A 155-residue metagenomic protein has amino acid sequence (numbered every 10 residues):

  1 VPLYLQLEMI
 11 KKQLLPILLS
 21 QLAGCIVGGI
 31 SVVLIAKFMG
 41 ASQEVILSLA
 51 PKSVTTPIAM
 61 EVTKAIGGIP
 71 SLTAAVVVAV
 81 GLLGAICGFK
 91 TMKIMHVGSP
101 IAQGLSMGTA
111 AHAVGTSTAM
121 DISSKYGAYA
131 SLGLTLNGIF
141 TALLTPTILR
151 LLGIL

Functional and structural regions predicted by a protein language model:
V1-K11, P57: Hydrophobic transmembrane alpha-helices of secondary-active transporters and Na+-translocating membrane complexes
Q6, I10, I35, V62-T63 (+3 more regions): Hydrophobic alpha-helical interface/terminus motif in multipass membrane transporters
L7-V32, A74-L83, G133-G138: Entry/N-cap segments of selected transmembrane alpha helices and their immediately preceding amphipathic helices
L19-A59, V80-V97: Transmembrane alpha-helices that form the ion-translocation and gating core of multi-pass ion transport proteins
K37, L144-L155: Juxtamembrane boundary at the C-terminal end of a transmembrane helix
V45-L72, V78-A79, I94, G98-L136: Alpha-helical membrane segments and immediately flanking helix-loop junctions that form or couple to the substrate/ion
L82-I86, G138-L143, T147: Hydrophobic transmembrane alpha-helical segments of multi-pass transport and channel proteins
